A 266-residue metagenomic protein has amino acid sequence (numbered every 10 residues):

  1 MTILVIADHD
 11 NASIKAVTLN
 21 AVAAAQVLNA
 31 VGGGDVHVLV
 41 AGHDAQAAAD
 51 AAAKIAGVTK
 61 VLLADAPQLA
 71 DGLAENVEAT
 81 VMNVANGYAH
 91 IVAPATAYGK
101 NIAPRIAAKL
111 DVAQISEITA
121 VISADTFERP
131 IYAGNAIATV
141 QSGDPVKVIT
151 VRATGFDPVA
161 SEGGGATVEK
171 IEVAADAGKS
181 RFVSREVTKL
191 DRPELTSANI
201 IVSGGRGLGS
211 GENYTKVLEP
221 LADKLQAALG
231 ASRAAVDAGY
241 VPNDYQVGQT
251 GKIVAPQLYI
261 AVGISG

Functional and structural regions predicted by a protein language model:
M1-G266: N-terminal glycine-rich FAD/FM-binding segment characteristic of electron-transfer flavoproteins
